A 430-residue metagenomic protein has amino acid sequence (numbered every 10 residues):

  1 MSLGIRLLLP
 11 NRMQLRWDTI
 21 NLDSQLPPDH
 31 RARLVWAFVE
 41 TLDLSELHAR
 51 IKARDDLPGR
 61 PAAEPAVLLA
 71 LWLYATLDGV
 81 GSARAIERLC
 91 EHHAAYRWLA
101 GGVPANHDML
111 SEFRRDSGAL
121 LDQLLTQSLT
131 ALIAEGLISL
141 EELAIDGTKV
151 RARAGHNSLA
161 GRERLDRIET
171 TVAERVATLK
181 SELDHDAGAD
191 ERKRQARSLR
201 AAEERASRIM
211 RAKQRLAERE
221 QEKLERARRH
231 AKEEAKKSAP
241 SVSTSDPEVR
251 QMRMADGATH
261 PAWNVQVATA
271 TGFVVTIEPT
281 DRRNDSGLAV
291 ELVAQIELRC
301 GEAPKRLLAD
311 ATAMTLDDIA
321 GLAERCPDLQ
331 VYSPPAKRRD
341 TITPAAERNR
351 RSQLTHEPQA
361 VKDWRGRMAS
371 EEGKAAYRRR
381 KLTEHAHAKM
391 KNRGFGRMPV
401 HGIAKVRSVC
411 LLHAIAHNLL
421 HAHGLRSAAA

Functional and structural regions predicted by a protein language model:
M1-L22: Short, flexible loop/hinge motifs at secondary-structure junctions
G4-L7, D55-G59, E371-K374: A ubiquitous short alpha-helical element
N11-R16, R50, V67, H93-R115: Peripheral, non-cofactor segments flanking catalytic/redox cores
I20, I51-L57, V67-A75, F273-T280 (+1 more regions): Glycine- and acidic
L26-L73, D78: Basic, short loop/linker segments at the boundary and entry of helix-turn-helix/winged-helix-like folds
L42-E46, H93, R97, R393: A short secondary-structure junction motif
P58-R60, R97-G101, T130: Catalytic micro-motifs at enzyme active sites that drive phosphoryl/nucleotidyl and oxygen chemistry
G79-H92, G102-A430: Anion-binding and metal-coordination hotspots
